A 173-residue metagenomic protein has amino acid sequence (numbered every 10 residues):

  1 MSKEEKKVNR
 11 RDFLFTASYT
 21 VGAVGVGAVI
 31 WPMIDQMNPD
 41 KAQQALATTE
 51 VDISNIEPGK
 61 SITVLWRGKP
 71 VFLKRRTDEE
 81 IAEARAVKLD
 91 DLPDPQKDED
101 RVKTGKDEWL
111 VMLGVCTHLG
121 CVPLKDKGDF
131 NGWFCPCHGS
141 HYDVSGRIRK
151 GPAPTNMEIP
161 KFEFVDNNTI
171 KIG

Functional and structural regions predicted by a protein language model:
S2-V21: N-terminal secretory signal peptides and thylakoid transit peptides that target proteins across membranes
E5, D40-Q44, C121: Short, positively charged
D12, P32, P39-Q43, P160-F162 (+1 more regions): Conserved C-terminal region and hinge/linker of Rieske [2Fe-2S] proteins, especially in Rieske oxygenase systems
T16, V26-R67: C-terminal segment of N-terminal export signals and the immediately downstream linker at the start of the mature
A47-T49, K69, K97, E158: Short beta-strand or tight-loop elements that sit immediately N-terminal to catalytic metal-binding acidic residues
T63-D78: Early exported N-terminus immediately downstream of N-terminal targeting peptides
A82-G173: Rieske [2Fe-2S] iron-sulfur-binding domain
